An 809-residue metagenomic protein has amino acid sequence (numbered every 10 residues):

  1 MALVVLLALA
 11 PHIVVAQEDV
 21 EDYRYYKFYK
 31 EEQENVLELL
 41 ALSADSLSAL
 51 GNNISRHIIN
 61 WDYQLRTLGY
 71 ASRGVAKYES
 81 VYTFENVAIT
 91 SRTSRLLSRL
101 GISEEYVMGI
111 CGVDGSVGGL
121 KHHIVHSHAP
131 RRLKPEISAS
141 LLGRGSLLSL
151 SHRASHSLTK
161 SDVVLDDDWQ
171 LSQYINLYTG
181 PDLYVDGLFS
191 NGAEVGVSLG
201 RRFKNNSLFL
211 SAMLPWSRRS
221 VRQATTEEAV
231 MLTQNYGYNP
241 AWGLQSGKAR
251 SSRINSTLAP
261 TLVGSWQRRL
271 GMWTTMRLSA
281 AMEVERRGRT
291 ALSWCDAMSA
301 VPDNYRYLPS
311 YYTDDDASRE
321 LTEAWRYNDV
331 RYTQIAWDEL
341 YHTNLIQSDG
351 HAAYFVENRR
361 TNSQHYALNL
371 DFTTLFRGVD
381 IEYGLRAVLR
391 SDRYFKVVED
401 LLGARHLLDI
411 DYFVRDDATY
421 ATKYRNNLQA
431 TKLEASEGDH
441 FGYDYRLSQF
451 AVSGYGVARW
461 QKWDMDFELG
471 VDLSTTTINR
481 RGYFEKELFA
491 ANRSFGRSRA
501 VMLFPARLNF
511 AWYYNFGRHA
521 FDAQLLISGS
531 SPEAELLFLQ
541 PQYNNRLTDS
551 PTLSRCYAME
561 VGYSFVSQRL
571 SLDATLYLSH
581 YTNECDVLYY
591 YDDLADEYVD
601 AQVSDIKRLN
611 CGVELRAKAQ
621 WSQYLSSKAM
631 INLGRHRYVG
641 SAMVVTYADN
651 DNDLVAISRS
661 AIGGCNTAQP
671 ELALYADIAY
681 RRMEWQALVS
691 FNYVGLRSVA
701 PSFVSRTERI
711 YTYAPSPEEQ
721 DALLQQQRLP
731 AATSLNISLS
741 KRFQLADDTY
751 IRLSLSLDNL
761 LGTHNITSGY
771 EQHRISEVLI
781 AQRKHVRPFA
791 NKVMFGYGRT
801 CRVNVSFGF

Functional and structural regions predicted by a protein language model:
Q17-V20, Y693-A714, K741-F809: C-terminal beta-signal and adjacent terminal beta-strands/loops of Gram-negative outer-membrane beta-barrel proteins
R24, L47-V87: Extracytoplasmic beta-strand/coil segments of soluble accessory domains associated with Gram-negative outer-membrane
N53, I89-S91, R95-S140, G145-S149: A beta-strand signature from Gram-negative outer-membrane beta-barrel systems, especially the internal plug domain
S146-S220, S252-T275: Transmembrane beta-barrel wall of Gram-negative outer-membrane proteins
S207-R268, T290-E357, Y420-A435: Acidic/polar loop-and-plug regions of large Gram-negative outer-membrane beta-barrel proteins
M213, H365, R386-R390, F395 (+6 more regions): Structural signature of Gram-negative outer-membrane beta-barrels, strongest in the C-terminal barrel of TonB-dependent
R218, A224-Q234, T431, T477-I478 (+7 more regions): Surface-exposed extracellular loop regions of Gram-negative outer-membrane beta-barrel proteins, predominantly
Q461-D464, Y577-H580, C585, E597-S705 (+1 more regions): Gram-negative outer-membrane beta-barrel transporters
